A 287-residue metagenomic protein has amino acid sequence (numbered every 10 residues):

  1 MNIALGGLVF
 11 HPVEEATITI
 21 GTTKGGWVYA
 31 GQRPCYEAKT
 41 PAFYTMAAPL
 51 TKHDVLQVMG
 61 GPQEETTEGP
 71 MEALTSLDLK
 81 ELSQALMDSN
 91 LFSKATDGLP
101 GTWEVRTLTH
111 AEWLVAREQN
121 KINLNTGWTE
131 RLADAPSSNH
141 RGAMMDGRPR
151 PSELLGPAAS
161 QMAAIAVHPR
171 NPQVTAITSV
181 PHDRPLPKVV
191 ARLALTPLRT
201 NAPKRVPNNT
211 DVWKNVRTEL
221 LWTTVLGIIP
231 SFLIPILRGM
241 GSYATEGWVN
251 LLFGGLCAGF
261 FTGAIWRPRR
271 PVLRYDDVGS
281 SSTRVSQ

Functional and structural regions predicted by a protein language model:
M1-E112, N171-Q287: Extended beta-strand/loop cores of jelly-roll/beta-sandwich
T66, V115-E118, M144-R148: Short helix/strand-bridging catalytic loops that position acidic/His residues to coordinate divalent metals and engage
M87, R117, A133-S137: Hydrophobic/aromatic-lined pockets within catalytic cores
T109-A111, L132-A135: Glycine-rich, histidine-containing beta strand-loop boundary motifs that form or position
A111-N125: Short, well-ordered junction/capping motifs at the entry into regular secondary structure
T126-E130: Structural motif
D134-A176, D183, V189-A191, L195: Alpha-helix capping/hinge segments and adjacent helical runs
